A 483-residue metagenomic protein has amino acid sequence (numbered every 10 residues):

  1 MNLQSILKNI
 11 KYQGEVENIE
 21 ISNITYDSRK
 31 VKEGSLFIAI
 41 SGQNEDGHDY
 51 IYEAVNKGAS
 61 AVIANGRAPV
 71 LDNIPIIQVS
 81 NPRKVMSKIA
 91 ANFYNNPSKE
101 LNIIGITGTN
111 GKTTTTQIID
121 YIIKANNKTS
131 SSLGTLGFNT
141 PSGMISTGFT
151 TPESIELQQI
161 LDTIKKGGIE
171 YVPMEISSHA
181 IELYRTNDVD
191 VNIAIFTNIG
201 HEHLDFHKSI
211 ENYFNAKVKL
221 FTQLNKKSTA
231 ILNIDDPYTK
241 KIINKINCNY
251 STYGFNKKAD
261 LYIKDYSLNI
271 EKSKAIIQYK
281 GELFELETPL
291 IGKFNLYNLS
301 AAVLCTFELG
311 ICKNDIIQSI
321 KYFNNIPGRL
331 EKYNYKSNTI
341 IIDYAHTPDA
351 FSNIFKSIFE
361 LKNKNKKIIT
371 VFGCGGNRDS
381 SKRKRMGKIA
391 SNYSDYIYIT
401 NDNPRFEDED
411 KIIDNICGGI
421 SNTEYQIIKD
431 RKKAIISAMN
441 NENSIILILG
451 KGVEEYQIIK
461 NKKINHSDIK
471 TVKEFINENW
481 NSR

Functional and structural regions predicted by a protein language model:
M1-K88, N92, P237, Y262-S267 (+5 more regions): N-terminal leader/targeting and accessory segments in enzymes
M1-Y12, E33-L36, N247, A301-N314 (+2 more regions): ATP-dependent carboxylate-amine ligase
L3-Q4, A68-N73, L101, G167 (+5 more regions): Acidic, Mg2+-coordinating active-site environments of NTP-dependent enzymes
S5-L7, K84-I234, Y238-C248, S300 (+4 more regions): Phosphate-binding loop of NTP-binding sites
G42-N44, A68, S178-H179, H201-E202 (+5 more regions): Short glycine-rich anion-binding loops that position phosphate/pyrophosphate groups of nucleotides and phosphorylated
I51-N56, K165, N187, M439: Non-catalytic positions within long, well-ordered alpha-helices that form the structural scaffold/packing of enzyme
S60, N192, D395: Receiver (REC) domain switch/active-site residues of two-component response regulators
S132, M174, A194, L232 (+4 more regions): Structural beta-sheet core signal
